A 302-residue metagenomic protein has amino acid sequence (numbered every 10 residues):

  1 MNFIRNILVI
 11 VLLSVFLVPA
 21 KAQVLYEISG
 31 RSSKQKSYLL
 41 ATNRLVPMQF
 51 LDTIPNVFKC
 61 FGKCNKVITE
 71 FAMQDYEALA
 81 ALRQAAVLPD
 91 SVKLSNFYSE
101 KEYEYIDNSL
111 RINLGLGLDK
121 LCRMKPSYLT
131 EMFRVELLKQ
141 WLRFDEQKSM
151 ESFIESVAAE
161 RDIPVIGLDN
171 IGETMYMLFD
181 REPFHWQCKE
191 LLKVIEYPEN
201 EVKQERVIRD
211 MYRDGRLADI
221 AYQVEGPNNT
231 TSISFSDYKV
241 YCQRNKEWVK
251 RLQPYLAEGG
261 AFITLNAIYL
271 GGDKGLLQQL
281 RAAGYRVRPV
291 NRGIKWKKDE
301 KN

Functional and structural regions predicted by a protein language model:
M1-N6: Positively charged n-region of N-terminal signal peptides that target proteins for export
I7-F16: Bacterial N-terminal signal peptides
V9, R31-S33, Y255-A257: Short hydrophobic "helix-edge" motifs at membrane interfaces and signal-peptide entry regions
V18-A22: Sec/Tat signal peptide C-region and signal peptidase I cleavage site
V24-L39, N43-S236: Structured, acidic catalytic/metal-binding patches in enzyme active sites
S234-N302: A cross-kingdom marker for long, charged
